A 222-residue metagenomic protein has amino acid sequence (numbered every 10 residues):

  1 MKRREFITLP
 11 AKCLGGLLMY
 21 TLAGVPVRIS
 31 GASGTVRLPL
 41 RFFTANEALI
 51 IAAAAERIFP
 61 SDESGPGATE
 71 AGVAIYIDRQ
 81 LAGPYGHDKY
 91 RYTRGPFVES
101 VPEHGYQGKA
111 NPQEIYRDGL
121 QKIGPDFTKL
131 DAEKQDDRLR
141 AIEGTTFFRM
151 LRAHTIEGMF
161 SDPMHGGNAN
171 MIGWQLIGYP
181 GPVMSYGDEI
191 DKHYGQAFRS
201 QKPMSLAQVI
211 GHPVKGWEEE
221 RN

Functional and structural regions predicted by a protein language model:
M1-L17: N-terminal secretory signal peptides and thylakoid transit peptides that target proteins across membranes
M1-R4, Y20-E56: C-terminal segment of N-terminal export signals and the immediately downstream linker at the start of the mature
I7-K12, R28-V36, A74, D78: Short, mixed-charge, low-aromatic patches
C13, Y20-G24, H165: Short, polar/charged, Gly/Pro-enriched helix-capping and turn/loop motifs at alpha-helix termini and inter-helix linkers
L17-L18, T146: A short hydrophobic/aromatic micro-motif that marks alpha-helical segments and, especially, helix-coil
L49-A53, G65-A68, G72-N222: Mature-region segments of soluble proteins
I58, D62-E63: Short amphipathic alpha-helical interaction patches enriched in hydrophobic/aromatic residues with interspersed Lys/Arg
